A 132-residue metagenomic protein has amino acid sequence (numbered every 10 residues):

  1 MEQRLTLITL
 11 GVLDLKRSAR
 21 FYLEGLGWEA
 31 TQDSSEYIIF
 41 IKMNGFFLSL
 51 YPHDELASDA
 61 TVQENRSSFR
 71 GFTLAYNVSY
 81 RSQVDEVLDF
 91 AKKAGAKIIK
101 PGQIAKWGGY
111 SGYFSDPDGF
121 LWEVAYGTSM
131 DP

Functional and structural regions predicted by a protein language model:
M1, L88-P132: Vicinal oxygen chelate
M1-A19, G71-Y76, T128-P132: N-terminal beta-strand motif that seeds the catalytic metal site of vicinal oxygen chelate
T9-A57: Core segments of cupin and vicinal oxygen chelate
I38, F47, A75, S111-G112: Short hydrophobic/aromatic beta-strand element in the GNAT-like acyltransferase core that lines or flanks the acyl-donor
M43-G45, S67-G71: Short connector loops at helix/strand junctions that flank enzyme active sites, especially segments positioning acidic
S58-E64: Short beta-strand/turn micro-motifs at beta-sheet edges
T73-D89, G95-A96: Mid-chain, well-packed structural core segment of small domains
